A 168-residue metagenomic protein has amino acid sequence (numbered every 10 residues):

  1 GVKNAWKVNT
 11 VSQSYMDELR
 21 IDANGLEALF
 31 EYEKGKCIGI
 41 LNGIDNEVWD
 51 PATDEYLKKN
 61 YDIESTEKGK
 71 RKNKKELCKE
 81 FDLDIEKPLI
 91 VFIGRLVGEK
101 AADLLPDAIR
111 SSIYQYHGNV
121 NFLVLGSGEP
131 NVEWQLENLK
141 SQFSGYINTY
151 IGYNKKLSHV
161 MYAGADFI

Functional and structural regions predicted by a protein language model:
G1-I168: Catalytic cores of nucleotide-sugar-dependent glycosyltransferases that transfer UDP/GDP/TDP-activated
